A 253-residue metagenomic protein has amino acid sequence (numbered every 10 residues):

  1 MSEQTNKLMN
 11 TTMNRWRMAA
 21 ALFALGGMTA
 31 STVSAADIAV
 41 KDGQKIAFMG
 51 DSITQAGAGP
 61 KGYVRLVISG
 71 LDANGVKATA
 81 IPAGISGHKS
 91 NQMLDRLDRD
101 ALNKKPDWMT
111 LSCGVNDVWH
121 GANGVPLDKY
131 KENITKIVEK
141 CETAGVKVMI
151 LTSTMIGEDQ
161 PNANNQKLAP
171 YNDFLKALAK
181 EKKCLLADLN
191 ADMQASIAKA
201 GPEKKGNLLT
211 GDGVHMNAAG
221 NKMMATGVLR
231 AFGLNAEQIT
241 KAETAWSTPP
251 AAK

Functional and structural regions predicted by a protein language model:
S2-A20, T29: Bacterial N-terminal signal peptides that target proteins for export
M9, V40-K41, R65-T79, Q92-K253: Alpha-helical cap/lid subdomain in secreted, periplasmic, or secretory-pathway luminal O-acyl-processing enzymes
F23-A24: Repetitive helical segments and hydrophobic/amphipathic motifs
V33-A36: Boundary at the C-terminal end of the N-terminal hydrophobic targeting segment
Q44-G59, H88-K89, V118: Catalytic nucleophile-elbow at a beta strand-turn-alpha helix junction centered on a G-D-S/GDSL motif, marking
F48-G50, P82, S112: Active-site neighborhood of phospho(di)ester-bond hydrolases with catalytic His/Asp-centered motifs
P82-N91: N-terminal beta-loop-helix "entrance" segment that forms/cooperates in small-molecule cofactor or anionic ligand
